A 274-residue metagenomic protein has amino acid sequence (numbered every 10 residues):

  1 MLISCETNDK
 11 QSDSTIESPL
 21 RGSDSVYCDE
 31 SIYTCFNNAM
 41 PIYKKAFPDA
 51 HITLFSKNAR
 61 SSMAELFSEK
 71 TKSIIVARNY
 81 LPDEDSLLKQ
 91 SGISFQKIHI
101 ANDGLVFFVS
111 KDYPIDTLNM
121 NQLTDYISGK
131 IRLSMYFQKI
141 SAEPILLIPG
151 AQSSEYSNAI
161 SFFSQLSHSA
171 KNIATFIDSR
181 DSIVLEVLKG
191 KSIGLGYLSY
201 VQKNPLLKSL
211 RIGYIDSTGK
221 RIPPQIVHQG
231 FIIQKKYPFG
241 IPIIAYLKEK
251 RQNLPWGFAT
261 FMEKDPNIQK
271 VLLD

Functional and structural regions predicted by a protein language model:
M1-I3: Sec-dependent bacterial lipoprotein signal peptides
C5-P48, K57-R60, A64-F67, I98-A101 (+1 more regions): Exported/periplasmic ABC-transporter solute-binding proteins
R60-S91: Pocket-flanking alpha-helical
G92-Q96: Periplasmic N-terminal soluble interaction domains immediately after the signal peptide in Gram-negative
